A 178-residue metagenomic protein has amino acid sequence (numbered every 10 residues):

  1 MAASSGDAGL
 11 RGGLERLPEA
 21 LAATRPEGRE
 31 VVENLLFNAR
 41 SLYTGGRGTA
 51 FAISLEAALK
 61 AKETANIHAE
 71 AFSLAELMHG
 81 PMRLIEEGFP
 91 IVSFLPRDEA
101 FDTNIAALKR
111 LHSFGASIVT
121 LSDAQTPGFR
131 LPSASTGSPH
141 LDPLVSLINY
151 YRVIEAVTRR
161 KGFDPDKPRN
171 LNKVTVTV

Functional and structural regions predicted by a protein language model:
M1-V178: A SIS-like phosphosugar-recognition module
